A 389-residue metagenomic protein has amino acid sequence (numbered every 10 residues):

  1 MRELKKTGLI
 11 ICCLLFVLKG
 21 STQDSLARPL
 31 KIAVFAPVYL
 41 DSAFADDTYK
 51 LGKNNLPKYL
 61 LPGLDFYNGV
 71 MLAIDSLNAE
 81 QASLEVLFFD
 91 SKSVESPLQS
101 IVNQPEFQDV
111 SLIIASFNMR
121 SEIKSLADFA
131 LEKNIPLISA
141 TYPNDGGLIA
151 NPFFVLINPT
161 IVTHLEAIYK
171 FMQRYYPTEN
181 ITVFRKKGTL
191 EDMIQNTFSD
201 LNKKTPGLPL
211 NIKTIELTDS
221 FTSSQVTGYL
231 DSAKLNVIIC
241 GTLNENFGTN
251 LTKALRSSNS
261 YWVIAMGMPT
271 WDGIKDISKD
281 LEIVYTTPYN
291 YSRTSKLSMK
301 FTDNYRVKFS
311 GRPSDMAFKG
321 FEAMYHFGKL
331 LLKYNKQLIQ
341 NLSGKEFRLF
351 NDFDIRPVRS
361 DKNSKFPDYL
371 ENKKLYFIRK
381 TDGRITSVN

Functional and structural regions predicted by a protein language model:
M1-P29, V183, I385-N389: Bacterial Sec-dependent N-terminal signal peptides
A33-V34, E106-M119, L137-A140, N180-K186 (+4 more regions): Periplasmic-binding protein-like
L51-V86: Signal peptide-proximal N-terminal region of secreted/periplasmic/extracellular or secretory-lumen proteins
E95-S111, S223-K234: Short, well-structured alpha-helical segments in soluble
I114-F184, G188-N196, G273-D276: Extracytoplasmic ligand/sensor domains, especially the bilobed periplasmic-binding protein
V155-N250: Extracellular/periplasmic Venus flytrap/periplasmic-binding protein
T252-K319: Extracellular/periplasmic periplasmic-binding protein-like sensory domains
S310-S314, K329-V388: Segments of small-molecule ligand-sensing domains
